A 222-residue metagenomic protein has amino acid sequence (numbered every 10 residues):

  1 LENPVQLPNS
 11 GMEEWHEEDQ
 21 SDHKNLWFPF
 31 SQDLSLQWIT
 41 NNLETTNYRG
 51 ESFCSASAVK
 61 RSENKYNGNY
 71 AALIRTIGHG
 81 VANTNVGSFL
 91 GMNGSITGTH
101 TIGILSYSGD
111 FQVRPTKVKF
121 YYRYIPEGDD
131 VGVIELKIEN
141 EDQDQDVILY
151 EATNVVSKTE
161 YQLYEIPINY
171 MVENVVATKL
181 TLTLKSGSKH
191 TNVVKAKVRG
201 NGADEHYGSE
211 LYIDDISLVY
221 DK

Functional and structural regions predicted by a protein language model:
L1-K117, V131-Y170, V175-K222: Aromatic (Trp/Tyr/Phe) and Gly/Pro-enriched flexible surface segments
K119-R123: Short edge beta-strand/loop segments characteristic of extracellular beta-sandwich folds
Y124-G128: Short, acidic/polar linear motifs in exposed loop/turn regions
